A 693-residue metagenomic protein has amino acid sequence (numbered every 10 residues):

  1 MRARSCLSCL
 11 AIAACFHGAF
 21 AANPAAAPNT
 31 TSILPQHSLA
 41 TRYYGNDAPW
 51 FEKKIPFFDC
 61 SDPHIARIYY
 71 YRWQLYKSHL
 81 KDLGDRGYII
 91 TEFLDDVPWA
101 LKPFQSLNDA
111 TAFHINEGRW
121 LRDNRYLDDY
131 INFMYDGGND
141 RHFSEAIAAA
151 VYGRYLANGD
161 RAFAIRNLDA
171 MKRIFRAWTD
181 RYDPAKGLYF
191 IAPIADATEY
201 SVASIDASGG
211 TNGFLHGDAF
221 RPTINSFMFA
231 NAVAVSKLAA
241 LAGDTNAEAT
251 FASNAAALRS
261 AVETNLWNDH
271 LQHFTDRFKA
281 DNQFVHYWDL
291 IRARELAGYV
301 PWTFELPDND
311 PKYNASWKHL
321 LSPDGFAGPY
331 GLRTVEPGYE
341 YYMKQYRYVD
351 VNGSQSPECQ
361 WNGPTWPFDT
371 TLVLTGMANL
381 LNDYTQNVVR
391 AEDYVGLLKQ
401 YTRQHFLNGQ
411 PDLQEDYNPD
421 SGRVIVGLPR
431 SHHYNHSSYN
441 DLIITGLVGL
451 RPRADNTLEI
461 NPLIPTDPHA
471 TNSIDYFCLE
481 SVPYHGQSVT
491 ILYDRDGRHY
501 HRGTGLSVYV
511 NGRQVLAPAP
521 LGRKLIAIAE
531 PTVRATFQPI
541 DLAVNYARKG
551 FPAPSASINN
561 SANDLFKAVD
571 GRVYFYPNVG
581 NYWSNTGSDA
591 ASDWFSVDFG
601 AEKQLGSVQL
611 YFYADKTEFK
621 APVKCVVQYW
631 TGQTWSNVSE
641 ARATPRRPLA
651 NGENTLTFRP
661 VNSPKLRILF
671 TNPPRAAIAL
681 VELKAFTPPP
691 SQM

Functional and structural regions predicted by a protein language model:
A21-K102, R161-F163, K172-T179, A239-L241 (+5 more regions): Acidic/polar, glycine-enriched structural segments that form the non-catalytic walls/loops of the carbohydrate-binding
T30, H37, Y44, F104-G210 (+7 more regions): Aromatic-rich carbohydrate-recognition surfaces in CAZymes
T30, L34-P35, L39-E52, P56-C60 (+7 more regions): Catalytic cores of carbohydrate-active enzymes
F58-Y69, L80-R86, G118-N132, G138 (+5 more regions): Structural helix-adjacent loops and short alpha-helical linkers that scaffold large soluble proteins
H64-Q105, E117-G137, D183-F220, E263-T365 (+1 more regions): Extended glycan-interaction surfaces of carbohydrate-active proteins
I147-A148, A242-A280, N314-G486: Non-catalytic carbohydrate-binding regions of carbohydrate-active enzymes
S253, A257, V262, Q386-E392 (+6 more regions): Beta-rich accessory regions
Y576-E640, A650-M693: Aromatic, loop-rich ligand-recognition surfaces of beta-strand-rich domains
